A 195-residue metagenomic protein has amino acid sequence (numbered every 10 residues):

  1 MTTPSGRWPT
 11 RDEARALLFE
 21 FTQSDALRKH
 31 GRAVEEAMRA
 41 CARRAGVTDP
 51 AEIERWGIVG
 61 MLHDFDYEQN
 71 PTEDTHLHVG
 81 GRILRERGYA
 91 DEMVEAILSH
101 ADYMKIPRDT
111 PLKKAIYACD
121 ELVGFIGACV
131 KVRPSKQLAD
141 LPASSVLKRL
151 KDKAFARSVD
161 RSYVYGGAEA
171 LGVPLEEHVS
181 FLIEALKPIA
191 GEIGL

Functional and structural regions predicted by a protein language model:
M1-T72: Acidic/His-rich, divalent-metal-binding segments that scaffold phosphate/diphosphate chemistry
P9, K29-A33, T75, E92 (+4 more regions): Conserved active-site and cofactor/substrate-binding residues in soluble primary-metabolism enzymes
A16-E20, A33-A40, I83, G127-V130 (+3 more regions): Alpha-helical scaffold segments in soluble metabolic enzymes
T22, K136, A143-P188, E192-G194: C-terminal binding/interaction regions
R39, D102, G191: Residue-level marker of positions within ordered structural domains that often coincide with functionally constrained
C41-A45, R87, I193: Solvent-exposed amphipathic alpha-helical surface segments
D49-K153, Y165: Divalent metal-dependent catalytic cores for phosphoryl transfer on phosphate-bearing substrates
